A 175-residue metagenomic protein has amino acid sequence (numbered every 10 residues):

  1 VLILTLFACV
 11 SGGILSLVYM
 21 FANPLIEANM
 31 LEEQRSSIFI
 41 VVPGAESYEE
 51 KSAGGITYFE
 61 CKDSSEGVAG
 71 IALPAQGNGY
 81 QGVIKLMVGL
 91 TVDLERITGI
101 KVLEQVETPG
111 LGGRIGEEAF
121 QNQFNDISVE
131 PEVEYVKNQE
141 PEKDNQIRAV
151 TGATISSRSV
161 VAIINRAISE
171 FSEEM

Functional and structural regions predicted by a protein language model:
V1-M175: Flexible, solvent-exposed loop/hinge segments and secondary-structure transition points
